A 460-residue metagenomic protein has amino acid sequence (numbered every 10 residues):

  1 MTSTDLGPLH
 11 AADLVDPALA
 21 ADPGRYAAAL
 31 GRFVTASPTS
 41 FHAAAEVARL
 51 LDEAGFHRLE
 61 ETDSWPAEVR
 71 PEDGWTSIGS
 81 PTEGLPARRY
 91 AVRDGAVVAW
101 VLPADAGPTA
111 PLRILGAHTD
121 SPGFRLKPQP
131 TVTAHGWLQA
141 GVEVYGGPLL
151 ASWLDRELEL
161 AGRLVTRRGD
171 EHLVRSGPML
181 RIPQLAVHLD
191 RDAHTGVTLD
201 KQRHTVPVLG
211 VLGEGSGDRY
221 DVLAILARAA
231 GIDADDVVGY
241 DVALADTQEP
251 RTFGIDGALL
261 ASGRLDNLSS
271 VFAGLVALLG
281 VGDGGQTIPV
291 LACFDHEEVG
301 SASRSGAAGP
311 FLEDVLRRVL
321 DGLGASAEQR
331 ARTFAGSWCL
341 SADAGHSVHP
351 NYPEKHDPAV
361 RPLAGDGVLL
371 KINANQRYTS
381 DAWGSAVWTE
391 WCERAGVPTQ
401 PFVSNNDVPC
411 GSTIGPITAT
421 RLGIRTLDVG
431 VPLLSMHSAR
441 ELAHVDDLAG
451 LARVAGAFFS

Functional and structural regions predicted by a protein language model:
M1-S460: N-terminal hydrophobic/helix-forming segments and targeting peptides
